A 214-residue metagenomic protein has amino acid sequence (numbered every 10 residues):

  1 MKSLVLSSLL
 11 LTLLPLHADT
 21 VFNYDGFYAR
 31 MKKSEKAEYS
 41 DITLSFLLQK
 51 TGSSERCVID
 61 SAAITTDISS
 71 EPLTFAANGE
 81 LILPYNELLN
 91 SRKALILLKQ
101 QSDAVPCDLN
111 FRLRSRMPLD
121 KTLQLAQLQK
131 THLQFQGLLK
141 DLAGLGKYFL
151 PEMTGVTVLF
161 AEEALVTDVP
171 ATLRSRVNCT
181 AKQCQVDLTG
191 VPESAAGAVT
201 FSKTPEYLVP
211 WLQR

Functional and structural regions predicted by a protein language model:
M1-L4: Positively charged n-region of N-terminal signal peptides that target proteins for export
L6-L10: Hydrophobic helical h-region of N-terminal Sec-dependent signal peptides in bacterial secretory/periplasmic proteins
L13-P15: N-terminal signal peptide c-region/cleavage motif recognized by signal peptidases
A18-S91: N-terminal Sec/ER secretory leader and immediately downstream segment of secreted/extracellular precursors
R56-V58, P106-D108, N178-Q185: Sequence contexts marking disulfide-bonded cysteines in secreted/extracellular proteins
P84-S102, T189-S202: Noncatalytic modules at the cell exterior or secretory-pathway interfaces, chiefly beta-strand-rich lectin/adhesion
I96-L150: Surface-exposed beta-loop interaction hotspot
Q136-R214: Glycine-rich, aromatic-bearing surface loops/beta-hairpins
